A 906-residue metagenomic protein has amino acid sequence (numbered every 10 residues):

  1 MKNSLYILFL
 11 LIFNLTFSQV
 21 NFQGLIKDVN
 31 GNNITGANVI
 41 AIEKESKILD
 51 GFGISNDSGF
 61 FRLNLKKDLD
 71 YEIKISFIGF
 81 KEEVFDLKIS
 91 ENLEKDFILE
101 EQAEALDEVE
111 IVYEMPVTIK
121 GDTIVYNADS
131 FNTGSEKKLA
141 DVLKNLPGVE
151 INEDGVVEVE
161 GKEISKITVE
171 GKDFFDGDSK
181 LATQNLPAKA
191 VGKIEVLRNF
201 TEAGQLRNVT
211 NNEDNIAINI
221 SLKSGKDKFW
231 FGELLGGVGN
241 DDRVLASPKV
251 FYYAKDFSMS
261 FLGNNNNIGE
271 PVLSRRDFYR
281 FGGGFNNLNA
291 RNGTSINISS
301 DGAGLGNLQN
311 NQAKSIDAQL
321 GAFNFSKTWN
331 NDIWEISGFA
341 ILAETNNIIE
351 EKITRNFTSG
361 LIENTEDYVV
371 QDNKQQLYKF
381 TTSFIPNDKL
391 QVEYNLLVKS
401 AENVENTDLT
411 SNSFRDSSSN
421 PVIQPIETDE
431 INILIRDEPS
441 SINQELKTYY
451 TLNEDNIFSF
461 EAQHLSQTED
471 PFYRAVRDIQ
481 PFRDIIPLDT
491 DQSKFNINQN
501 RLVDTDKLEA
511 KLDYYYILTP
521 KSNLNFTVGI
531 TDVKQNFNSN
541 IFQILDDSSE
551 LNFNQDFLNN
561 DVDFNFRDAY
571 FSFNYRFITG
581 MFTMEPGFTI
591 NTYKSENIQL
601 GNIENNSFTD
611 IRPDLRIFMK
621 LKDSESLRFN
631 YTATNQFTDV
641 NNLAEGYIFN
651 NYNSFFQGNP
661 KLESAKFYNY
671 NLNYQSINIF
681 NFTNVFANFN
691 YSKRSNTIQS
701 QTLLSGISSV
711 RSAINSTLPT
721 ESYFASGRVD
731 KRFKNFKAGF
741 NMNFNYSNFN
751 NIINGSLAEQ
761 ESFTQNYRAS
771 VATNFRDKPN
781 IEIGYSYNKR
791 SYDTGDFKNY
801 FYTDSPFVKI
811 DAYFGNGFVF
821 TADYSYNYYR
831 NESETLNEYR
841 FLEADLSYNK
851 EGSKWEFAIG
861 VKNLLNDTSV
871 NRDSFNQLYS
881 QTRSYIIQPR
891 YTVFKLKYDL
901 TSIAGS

Functional and structural regions predicted by a protein language model:
Q19, L25, G31, F60 (+19 more regions): Membrane-proximal, glycine/serine-rich, low-complexity loop/turn segments characteristic of large bacterial
N30-K44: Short, ordered, surface-exposed loop/turn motifs in non-cytosolic proteins
I42-I48, D70-F85: A short, solvent-exposed loop/turn motif at the edges and junctions of modular extracellular/periplasmic domains
E45-F60: Short, acidic Ser/Thr/Gly-rich low-complexity loop/linker segments typical of extracellular and cell-surface proteins
A313-S315, Y368-D372, L434-S440, N500-D504 (+9 more regions): Replace "Gram-negative outer membrane beta-barrel proteins" with "bacterial and organellar outer membrane beta-barrel
E366, K507-E509, F553-N559, Q657 (+3 more regions): Outer membrane beta-barrel strand-and-loop segments of large Gram-negative receptors, especially TonB-dependent
I497-E585, N597-N602, F618-K622, T717-R728 (+1 more regions): Outer-membrane beta-barrel transmembrane domain signature of Gram-negative proteins, especially the mid-to-C-terminal
R768-Y787, N799-S906: Conserved C-terminal beta-signal and adjacent last beta-strands/turns of outer-membrane beta-barrel proteins
